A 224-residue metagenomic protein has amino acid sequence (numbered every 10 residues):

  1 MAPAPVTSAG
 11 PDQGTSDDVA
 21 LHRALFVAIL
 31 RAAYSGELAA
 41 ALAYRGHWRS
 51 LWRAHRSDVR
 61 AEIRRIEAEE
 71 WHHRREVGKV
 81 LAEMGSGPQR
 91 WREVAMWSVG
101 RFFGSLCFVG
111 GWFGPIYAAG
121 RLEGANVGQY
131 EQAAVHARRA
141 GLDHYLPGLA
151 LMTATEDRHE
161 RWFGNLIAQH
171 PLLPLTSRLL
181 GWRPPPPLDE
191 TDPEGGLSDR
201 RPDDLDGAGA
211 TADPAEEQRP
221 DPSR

Functional and structural regions predicted by a protein language model:
M1-R224: Non-heme di-metal
